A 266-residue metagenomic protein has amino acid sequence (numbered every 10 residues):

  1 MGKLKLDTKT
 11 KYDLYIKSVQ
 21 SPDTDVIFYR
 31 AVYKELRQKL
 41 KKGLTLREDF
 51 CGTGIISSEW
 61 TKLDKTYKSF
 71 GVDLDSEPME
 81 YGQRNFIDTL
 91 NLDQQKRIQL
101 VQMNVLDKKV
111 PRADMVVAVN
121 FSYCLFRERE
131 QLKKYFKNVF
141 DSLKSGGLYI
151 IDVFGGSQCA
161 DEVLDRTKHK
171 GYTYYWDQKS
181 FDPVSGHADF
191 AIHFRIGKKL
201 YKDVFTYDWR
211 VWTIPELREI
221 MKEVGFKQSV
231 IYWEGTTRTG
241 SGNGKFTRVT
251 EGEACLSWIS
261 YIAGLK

Functional and structural regions predicted by a protein language model:
D23-G43: Conserved alpha-helix/loop element of class I SAM-dependent methyltransferases that forms part of the SAM/SAH-binding
K41-G52: Conserved class I S-adenosyl-L-methionine
I55, W60-D107: Class I SAM-dependent methyltransferase SAM/SAH-binding core
L106-V116: A short acidic, Gly/Pro-enriched loop at the edge of an enzyme's catalytic core that lines a small-molecule cofactor
D114-E130: A short SAM/SAH-binding and catalytic strip from SAM-dependent methyltransferases
E130, I150-I220: SAM-dependent methyltransferase
L132-S145: A short glycine-rich, Lys/Arg-flanked "PGG" loop and its adjoining helix->strand segment in the class I
V211-K266: C-terminal lobe and adjacent flexible extensions of AdoMet/dcAdoMet transferase-like proteins
